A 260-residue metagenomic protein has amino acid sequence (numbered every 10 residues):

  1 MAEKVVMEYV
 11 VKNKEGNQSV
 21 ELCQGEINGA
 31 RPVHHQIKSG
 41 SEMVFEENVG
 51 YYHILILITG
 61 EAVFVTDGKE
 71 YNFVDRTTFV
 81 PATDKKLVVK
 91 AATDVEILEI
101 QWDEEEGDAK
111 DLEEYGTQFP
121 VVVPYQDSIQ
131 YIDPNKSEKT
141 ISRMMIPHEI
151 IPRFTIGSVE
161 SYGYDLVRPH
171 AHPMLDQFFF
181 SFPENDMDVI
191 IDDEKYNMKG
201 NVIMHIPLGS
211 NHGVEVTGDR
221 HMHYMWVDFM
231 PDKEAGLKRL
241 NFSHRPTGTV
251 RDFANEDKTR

Functional and structural regions predicted by a protein language model:
M1-G29, E105-G163, V250-R260: A short, N-terminal "cap"/entry segment at the start of jelly-roll beta-barrel domains of the cupin/DSBH fold
Q18-V20, G29-V49, T155-H172: Conserved short histidine dyad/triad with adjacent acidic residue
P32-Q36, I54, E70, T78-V80 (+3 more regions): Conserved hydrophobic/aromatic beta-strand scaffold that supports enzyme active sites
E46-D75, F178-G200: A short beta-strand-loop-beta hairpin characteristic of the jelly-roll/cupin
F73-A92, W102, M198-D219, D228-F229: Conserved metal-binding segment of the jelly-roll/cupin
A92-D111, D219-K238: A short hydrophobic beta-strand segment most commonly corresponding to one strand of the jelly-roll/cupin
I151-V202, S210-N211: Acidic/His-leaning functional-site neighborhoods
W226-R260: Hydrophilic extracytoplasmic domains
